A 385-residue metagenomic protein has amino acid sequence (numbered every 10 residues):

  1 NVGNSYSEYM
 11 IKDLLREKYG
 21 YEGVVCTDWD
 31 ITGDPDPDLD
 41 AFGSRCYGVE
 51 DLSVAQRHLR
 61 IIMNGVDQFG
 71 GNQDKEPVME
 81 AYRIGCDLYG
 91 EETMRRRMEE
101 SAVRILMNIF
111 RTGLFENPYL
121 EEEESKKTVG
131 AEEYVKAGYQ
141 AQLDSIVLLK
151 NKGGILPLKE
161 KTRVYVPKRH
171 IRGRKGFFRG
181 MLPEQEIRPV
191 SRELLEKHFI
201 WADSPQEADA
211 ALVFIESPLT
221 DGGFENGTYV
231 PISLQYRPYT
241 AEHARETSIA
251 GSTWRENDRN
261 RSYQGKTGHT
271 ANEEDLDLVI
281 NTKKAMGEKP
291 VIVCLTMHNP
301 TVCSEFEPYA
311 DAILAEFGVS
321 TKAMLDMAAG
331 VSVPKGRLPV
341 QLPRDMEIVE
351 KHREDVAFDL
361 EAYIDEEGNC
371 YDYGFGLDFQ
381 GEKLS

Functional and structural regions predicted by a protein language model:
N1-Y6, D13-G20, C26-D36, D51 (+4 more regions): C-terminal non-catalytic regions of proteins with extracellular/luminal or membrane-system context
I11, K18, V54-G65, V103-L114: Conserved short secondary-structure transition element at the edge of the structured enzyme core that lines
Y21-D38, F42, Q56-R60, N64-K75: Short acidic/histidine-rich active-site segments
P35-F42, I61-I62, D74-I84, N117-E124 (+1 more regions): Short acidic (Asp/Glu) and glycine-rich catalytic loops that position anionic groups and cofactors
A41-C46, Y309-I313: Short, hinge-like loop/turn segments at secondary-structure boundaries
R45-Q56, R60-I61, L338-P339: A polyampholytic, Gly/Pro-enriched intrinsically disordered region
R96, A102, M107-V147: Helix-enriched interaction subdomains in cytosolic or periplasmic regions, typified by TIR/SEFIR signaling/NADase cores
